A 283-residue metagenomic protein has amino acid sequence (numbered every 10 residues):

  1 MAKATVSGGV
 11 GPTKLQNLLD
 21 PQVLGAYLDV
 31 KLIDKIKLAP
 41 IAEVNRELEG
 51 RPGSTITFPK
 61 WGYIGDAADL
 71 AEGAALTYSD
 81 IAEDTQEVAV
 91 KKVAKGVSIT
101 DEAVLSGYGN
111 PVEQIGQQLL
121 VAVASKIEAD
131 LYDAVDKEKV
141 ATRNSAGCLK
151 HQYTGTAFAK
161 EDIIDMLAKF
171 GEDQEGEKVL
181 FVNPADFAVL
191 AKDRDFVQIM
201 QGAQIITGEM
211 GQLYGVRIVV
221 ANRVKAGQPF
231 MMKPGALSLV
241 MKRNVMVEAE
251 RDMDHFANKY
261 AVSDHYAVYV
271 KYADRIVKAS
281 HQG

Functional and structural regions predicted by a protein language model:
A2-A39, E49-P59, I81-V90, D193-G283: Sequence/fold signature of self-assembling virion shell proteins
A42, S54-G62, H151-T154: Small/polar-rich, solvent-exposed N-terminal microdomains that initiate assembly or binding
G65-K91: Active-site cofactor/substrate anionic-group-binding motifs, chiefly glycine- and Lys/Arg-rich phosphate-binding loops
D66-D69, G107-Y108, V189-K192, Y269-K271: Short helix/loop capping segments that flank catalytic or ligand/cofactor-binding pockets
D84-G107: Short acidic, glycine/tyrosine-flanked loop/strand segments centered on an H-E-D-like triad
I99-E172, V277-G283: Alpha-helical scaffold segments that mediate packing/assembly in large oligomeric complexes
D101, V182-P184, D264: Short, structured patches in soluble enzyme cores that scaffold and shape functional sites
A157-V220: A contiguous pocket-lining binding segment that forms or flanks enzyme active sites
